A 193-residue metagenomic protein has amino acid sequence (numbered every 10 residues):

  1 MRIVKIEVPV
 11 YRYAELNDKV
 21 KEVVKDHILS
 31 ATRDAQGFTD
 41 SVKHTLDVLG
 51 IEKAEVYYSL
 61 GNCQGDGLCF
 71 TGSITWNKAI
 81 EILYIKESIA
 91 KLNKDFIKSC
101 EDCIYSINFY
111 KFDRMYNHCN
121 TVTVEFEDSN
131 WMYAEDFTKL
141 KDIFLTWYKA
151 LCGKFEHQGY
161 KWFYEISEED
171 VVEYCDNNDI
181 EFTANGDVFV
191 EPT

Functional and structural regions predicted by a protein language model:
M1-T193: Alpha-helical propensity feature that highlights long, continuous alpha-helices across diverse contexts
